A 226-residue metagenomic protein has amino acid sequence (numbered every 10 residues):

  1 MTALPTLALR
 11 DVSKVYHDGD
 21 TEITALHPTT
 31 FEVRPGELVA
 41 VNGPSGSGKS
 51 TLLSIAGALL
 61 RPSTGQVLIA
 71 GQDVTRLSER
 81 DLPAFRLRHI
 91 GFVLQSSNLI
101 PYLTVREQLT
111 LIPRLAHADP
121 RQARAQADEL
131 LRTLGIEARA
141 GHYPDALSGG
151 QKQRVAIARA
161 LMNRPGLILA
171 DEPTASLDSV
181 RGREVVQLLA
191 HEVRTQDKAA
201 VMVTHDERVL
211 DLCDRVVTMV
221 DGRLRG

Functional and structural regions predicted by a protein language model:
L4-L7, V12-L212, V216-V220: ABC family nucleotide-binding domain
D221-G226: Conserved switch/coupling elements of ABC/ABC-like ATPase nucleotide-binding domains
